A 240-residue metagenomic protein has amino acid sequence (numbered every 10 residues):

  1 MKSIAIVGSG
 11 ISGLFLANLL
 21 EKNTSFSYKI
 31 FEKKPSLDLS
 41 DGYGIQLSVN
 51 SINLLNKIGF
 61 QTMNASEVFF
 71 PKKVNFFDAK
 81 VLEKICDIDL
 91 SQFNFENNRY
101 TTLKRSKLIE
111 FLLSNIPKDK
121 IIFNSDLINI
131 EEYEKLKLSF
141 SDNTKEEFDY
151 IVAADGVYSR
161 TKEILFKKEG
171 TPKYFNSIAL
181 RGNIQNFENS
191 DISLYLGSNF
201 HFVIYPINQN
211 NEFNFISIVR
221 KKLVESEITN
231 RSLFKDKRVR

Functional and structural regions predicted by a protein language model:
M1-S12: Beta1/beta-strand and adjacent pyrophosphate-binding region of the FAD-binding site in flavoprotein oxidoreductases
K2-I4, E21, S48-F166, G170-N183 (+1 more regions): Conserved N-terminal helical subregion
S3, F26-K29, E212-F215: Residues at the starts of beta-strands that form the adenosine-phosphate
G8, E32, D78, V219: Short beta-strand/turn micro-motifs composed of small residues that flank or help shape donor/cofactor-binding pockets
S12, S36, Y158: Conserved Rossmann-like nucleotide-cofactor binding loop
L19-D41: Glycine-rich FAD pyrophosphate-binding loop
S36-L54: Conserved N-terminal glycine-rich FAD pyrophosphate-binding loop of Rossmann-like flavoproteins
D191-E225: Active-site substrate-recognition segment that forms the wall of the catalytic cavity or substrate channel
